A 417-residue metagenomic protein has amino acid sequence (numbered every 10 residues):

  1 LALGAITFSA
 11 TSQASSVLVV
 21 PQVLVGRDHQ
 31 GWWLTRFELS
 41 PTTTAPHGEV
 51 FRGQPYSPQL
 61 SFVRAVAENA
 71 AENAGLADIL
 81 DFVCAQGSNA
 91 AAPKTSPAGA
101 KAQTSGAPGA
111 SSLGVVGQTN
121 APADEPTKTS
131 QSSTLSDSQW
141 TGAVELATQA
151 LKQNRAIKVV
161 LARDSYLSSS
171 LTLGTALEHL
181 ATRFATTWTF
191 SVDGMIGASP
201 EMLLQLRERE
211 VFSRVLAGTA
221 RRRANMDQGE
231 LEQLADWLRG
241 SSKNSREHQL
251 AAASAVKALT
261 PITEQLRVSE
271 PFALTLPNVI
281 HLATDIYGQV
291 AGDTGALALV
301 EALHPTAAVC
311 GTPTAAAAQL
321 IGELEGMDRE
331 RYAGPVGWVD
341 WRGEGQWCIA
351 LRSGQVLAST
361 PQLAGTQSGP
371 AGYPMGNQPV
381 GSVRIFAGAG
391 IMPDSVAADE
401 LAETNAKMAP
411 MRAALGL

Functional and structural regions predicted by a protein language model:
A2-T42: Hydrophobic alpha-helical hairpins/lids featuring a short glycine-rich hinge
L3-I6, W188-D193, E330-G337: A short glycine-rich, hydrophobically flanked beta-strand micro-motif that places a catalytic Asp/Glu for divalent metal
G4, V25, N154, L204 (+4 more regions): A residue-level signal for conserved active-site and pocket-lining positions in enzyme catalytic cores
V25, T189, I196, E201-L203 (+2 more regions): Short beta-strand scaffold segments in enzyme catalytic cores
G31-N89, G99, Q205-D285, Q289 (+3 more regions): Cytosolic ligand/metal-binding cores
Q86-G87, P122-M202, R246-A251, A255-A258 (+2 more regions): Active-site pocket-lining segments that scaffold enzyme catalytic pockets across diverse folds
A100-K101, S111, V116, A121 (+2 more regions): Short, low-complexity intrinsically disordered segments enriched in A/P/G/S/L with frequent Arg, especially at protein
T294-T360, P379-L417: Conserved hydrophobic core element of enzyme catalytic domains
